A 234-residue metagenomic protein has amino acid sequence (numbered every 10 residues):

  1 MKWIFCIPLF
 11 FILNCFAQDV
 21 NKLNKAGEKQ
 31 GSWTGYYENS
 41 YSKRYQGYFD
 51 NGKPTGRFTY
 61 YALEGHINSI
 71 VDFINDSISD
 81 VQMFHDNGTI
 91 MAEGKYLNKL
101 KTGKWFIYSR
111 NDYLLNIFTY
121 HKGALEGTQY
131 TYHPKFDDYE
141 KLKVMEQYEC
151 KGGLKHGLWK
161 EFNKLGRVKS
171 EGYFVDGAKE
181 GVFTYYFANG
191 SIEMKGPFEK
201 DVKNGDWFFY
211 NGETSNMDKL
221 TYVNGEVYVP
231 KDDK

Functional and structural regions predicted by a protein language model:
M1-N21: Bacterial Sec-dependent N-terminal signal peptides
C15-K234: Glycine/tyrosine- and acidic-biased, solvent-exposed loop/turn segments at the edges of beta-strands
